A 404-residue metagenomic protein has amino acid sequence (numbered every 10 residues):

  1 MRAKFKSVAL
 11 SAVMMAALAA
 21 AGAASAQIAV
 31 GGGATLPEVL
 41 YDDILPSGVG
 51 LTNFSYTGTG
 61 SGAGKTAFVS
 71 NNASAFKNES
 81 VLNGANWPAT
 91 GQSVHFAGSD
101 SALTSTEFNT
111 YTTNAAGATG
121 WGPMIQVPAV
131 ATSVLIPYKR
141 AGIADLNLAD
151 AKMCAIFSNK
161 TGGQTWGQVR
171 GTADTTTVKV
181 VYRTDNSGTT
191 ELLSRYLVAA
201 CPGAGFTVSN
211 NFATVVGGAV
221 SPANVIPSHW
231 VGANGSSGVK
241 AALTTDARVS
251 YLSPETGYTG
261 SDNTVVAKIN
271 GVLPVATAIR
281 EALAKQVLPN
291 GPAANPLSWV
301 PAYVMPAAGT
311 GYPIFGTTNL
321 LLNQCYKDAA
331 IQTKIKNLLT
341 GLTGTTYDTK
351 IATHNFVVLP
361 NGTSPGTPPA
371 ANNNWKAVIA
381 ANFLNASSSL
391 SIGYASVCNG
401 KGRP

Functional and structural regions predicted by a protein language model:
M1-A26: Gram-negative bacterial Sec-dependent N-terminal signal peptides
A26-P404: Flexible loop/hinge segments at secondary-structure junctions
